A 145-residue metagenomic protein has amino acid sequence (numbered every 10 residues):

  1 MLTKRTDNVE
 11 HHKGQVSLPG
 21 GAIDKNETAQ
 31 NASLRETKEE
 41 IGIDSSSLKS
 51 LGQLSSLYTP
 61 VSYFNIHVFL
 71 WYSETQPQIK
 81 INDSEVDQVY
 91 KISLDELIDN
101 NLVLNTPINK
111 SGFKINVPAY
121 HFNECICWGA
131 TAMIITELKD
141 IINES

Functional and structural regions predicted by a protein language model:
M1-L18: N-terminal strand-loop-strand
A22-N116, Y120-N123, C127, T136-S145: Unchanged
